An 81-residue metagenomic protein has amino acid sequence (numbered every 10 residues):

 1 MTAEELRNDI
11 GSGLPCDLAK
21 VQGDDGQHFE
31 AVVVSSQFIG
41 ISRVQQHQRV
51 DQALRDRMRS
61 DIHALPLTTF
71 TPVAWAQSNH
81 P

Functional and structural regions predicted by a protein language model:
M1-C16: N-proximal, solvent-exposed amphipathic alpha-helical segments enriched in charged/polar residues
L6-I10, V44-M58: Short, non-transmembrane amphipathic alpha-helical segments
L14-E30: Short edge beta-strands and adjacent turn/loop segments
Q22, V32-V34, T68-F70: Solvent-exposed beta-strand sheet faces enriched in polar/charged residues
G26, S36-F38, P72: Residue-level signature for short turns and capping positions that connect secondary-structure elements
H28-E30, H47, H63: Histidine-centered active-site/metal-ligand motif
V32-Q45: A short interface-forming secondary-structure element
D51-P81: C-terminal structural segments of small proteins and small subunits
